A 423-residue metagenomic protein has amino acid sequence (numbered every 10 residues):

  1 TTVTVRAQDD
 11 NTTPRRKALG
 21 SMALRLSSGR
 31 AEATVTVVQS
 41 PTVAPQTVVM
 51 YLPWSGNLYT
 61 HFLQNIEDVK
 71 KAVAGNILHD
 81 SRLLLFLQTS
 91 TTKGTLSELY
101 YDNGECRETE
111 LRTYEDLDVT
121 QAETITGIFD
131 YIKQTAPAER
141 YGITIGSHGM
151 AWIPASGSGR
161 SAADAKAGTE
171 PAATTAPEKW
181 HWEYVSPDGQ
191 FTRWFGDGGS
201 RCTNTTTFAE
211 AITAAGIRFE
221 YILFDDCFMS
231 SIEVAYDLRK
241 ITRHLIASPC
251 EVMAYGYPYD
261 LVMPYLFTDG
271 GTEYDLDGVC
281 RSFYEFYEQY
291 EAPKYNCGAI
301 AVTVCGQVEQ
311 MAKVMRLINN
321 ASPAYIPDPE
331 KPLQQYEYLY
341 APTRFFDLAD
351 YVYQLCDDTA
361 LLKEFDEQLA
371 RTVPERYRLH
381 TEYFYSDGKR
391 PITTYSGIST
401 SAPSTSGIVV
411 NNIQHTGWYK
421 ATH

Functional and structural regions predicted by a protein language model:
V3-A7, R15-S28: A short beta-strand micro-motif common to beta-rich folds, especially ectodomain repeats
V35-P41: Interdomain boundary/hinge segments at the C-termini of tandem beta-sandwich modules
P41-E139, Q414, Y419: N-terminal extension/subdomain marker
T47-L52, R82-L87, Y141-I145, E220-F224 (+2 more regions): Structural recognition of the beta-strand scaffold that forms the well-ordered cores of secreted hydrolase catalytic
N57-F62, T92-T95, A151-A155, M229-V234 (+1 more regions): Extracytoplasmic/secreted cell-surface and envelope-processing proteins
F86-T113, R140, T144-G199: Surface-exposed loop and adjacent secondary-structure segments within mature catalytic domains
E170-H423: Terminal, contiguous helix-loop blocks that mediate binding/assembly
